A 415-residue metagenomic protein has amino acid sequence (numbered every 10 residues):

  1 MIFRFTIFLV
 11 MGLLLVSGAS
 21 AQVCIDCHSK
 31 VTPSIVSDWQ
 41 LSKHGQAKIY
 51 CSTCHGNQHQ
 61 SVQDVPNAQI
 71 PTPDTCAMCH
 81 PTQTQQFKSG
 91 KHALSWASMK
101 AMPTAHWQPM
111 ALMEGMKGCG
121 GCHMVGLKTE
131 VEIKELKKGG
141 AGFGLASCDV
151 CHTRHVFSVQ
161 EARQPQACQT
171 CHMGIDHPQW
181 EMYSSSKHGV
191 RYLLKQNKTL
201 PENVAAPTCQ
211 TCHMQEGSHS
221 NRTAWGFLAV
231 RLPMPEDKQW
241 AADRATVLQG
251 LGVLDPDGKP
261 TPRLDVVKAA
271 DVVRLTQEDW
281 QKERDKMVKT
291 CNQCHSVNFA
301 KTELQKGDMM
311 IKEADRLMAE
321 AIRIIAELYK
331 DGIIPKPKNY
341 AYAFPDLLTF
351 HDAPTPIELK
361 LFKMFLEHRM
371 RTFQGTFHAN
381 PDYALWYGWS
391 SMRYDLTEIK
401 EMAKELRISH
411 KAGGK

Functional and structural regions predicted by a protein language model:
M1-F5: Positively charged n-region of N-terminal signal peptides that target proteins for export
T6-S17: Bacterial N-terminal signal peptides
G18-K415: Short sequence/structural segments immediately N-terminal
